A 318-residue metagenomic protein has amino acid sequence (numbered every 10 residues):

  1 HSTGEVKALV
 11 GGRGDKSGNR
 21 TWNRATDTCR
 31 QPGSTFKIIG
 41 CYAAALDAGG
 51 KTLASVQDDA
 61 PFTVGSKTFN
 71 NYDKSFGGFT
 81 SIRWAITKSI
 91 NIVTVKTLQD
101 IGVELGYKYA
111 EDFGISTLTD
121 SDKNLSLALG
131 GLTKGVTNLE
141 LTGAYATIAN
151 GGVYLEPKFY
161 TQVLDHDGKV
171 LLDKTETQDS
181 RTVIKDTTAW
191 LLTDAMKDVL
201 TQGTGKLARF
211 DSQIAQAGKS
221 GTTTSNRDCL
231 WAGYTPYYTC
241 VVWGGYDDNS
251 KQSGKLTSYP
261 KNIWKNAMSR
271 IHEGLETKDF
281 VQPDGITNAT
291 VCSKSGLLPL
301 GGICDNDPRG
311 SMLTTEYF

Functional and structural regions predicted by a protein language model:
S2-T3, T28-F36, K74-G78, I82 (+8 more regions): Secondary-structure capping and boundary motifs in well-ordered enzyme cores
G4, Q31-Q57, A85, A144-I148 (+3 more regions): Active-site SXXK
V6-L9, S55-V56, W84, T94-T97 (+7 more regions): Structural recognition of the beta-strand scaffold that forms the well-ordered cores of secreted hydrolase catalytic
V6-V10, D15-T28, G135-Y317: A penicillin-recognizing enzyme superfamily signal
W22, F36, L46-V64, I101-L105 (+2 more regions): Short, well-structured active-site flanking segments
C41-G50, F62, T87-N91, Q99-V103 (+6 more regions): Sec-exported extracytoplasmic/periplasmic mature domains
G50-G106, N124, H166-D198: Conserved catalytic neighborhood of penicillin-recognizing serine enzymes
T68-N70, G102-G143: Mid-domain, small-residue-enriched loop/turn segments at the edges of structured enzyme/sensor domains
